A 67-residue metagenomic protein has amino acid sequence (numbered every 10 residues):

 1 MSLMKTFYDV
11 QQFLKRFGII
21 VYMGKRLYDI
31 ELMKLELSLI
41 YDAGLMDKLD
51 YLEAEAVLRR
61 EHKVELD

Functional and structural regions predicted by a protein language model:
M1-L27: N-terminal acidic leader/helix
M1-Y8, L58-D67: Charged low-complexity stretches with an acidic bias
I20-M23, M46, D67: Intrinsically disordered or highly flexible coil/loop and linker segments, enriched in small and charged/polar residues
D29-V64: Short, charge-rich amphipathic interface segments used for partner binding and complex assembly
